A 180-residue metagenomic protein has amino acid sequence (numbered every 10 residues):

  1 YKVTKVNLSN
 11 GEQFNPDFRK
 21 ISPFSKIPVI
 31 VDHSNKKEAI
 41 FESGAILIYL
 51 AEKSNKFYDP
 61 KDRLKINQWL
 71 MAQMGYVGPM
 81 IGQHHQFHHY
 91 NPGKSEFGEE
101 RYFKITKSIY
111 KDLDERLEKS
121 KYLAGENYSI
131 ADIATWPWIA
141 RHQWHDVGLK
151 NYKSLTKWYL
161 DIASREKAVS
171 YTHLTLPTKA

Functional and structural regions predicted by a protein language model:
Y1-K104, D114: GST-like domain detector, emphasizing the conserved glutathione-binding G-site in the N-terminal thioredoxin-like
K2-V3, D59, E126, N151 (+1 more regions): A generic structural-conservation signal
R19, L64-N67, A134, T156 (+2 more regions): Generic structural signal for individual residues within well-ordered alpha-helical segments across diverse proteins
E42, D132, T175: Acidic active-site catalytic centers that drive phospho-/nucleotidyl reactions and related ester hydrolyses
L50, W69, Y76-K167: GST-like fold's C-terminal all-alpha helical module
T172-T178: Conserved small/polar residues in nucleotide/adenosyl-binding loops
